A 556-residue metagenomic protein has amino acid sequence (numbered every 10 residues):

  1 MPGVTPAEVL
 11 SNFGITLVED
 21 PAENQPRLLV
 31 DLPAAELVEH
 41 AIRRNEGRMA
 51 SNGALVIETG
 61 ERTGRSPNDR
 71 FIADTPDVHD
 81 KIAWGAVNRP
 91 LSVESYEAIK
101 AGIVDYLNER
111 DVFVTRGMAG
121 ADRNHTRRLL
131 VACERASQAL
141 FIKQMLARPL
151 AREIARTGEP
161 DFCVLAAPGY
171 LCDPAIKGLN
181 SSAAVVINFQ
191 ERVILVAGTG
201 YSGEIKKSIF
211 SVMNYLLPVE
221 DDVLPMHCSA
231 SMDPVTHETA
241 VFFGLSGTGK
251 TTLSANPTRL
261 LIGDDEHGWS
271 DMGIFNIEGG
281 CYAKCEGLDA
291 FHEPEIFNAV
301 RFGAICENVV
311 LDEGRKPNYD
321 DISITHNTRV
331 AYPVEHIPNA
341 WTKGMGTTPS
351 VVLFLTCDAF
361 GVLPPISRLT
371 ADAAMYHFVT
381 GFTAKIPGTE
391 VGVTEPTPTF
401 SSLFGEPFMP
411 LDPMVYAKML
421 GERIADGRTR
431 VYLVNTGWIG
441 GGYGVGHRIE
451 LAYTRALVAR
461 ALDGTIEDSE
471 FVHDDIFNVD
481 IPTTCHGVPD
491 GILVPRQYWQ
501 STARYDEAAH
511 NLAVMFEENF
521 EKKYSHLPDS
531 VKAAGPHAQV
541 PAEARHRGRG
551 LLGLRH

Functional and structural regions predicted by a protein language model:
M1-R156, L552: N-terminal accessory targeting/assembly segments
P2-M49, H227-L245, A255-T258, G268-Y498 (+2 more regions): Glycine-rich, often acidic-flanked micro-motifs that create phosphate/phosphodiester-binding or positioning elements
V78-W84, N188-V193, T397-L403: Gly-rich Lys/Arg/Thr-decorated short loops/hinges at beta-loop-alpha junctions or inter-strand turns that position
T115, V223-A230: A short glycine-rich, hydrophobically flanked beta-strand micro-motif that places a catalytic Asp/Glu for divalent metal
P160-F162, A166-P218: Charged, amphipathic alpha-helical linker segments immediately N-terminal to NTP-binding catalytic cores
K250: Conserved lysine of the Walker
I492, Q497-H556: Generic C-terminus detector
